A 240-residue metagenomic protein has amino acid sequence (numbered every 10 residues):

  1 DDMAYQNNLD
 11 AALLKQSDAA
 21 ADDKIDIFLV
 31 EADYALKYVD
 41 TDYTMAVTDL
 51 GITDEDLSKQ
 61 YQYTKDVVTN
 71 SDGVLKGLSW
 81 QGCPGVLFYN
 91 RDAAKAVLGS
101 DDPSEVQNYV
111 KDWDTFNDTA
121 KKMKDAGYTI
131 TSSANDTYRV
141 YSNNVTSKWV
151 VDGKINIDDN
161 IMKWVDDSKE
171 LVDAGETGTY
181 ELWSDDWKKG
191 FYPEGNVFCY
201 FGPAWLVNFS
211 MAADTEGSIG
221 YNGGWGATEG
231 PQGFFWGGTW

Functional and structural regions predicted by a protein language model:
D1, A20-K24, S100-Q107, G153-K154 (+3 more regions): A local structural motif
D1-Q60, V74, V97, K189-F191 (+2 more regions): Extracytoplasmic "Venus flytrap"/periplasmic binding protein-like
V30-V86, K95, D114-N117, N144 (+1 more regions): Hinge/lid segment of periplasmic solute-binding proteins
V30-Y34, A134-T137, G202-S210: Beta->alpha turn/N-cap motifs
T48-Q60, A96, S104-V110, T146-W164 (+3 more regions): Short, solvent-exposed loop/beta-turn-alpha elements that line the ligand-binding surface or hinge of extracytoplasmic
K76-G77, K124-A134: Bilobed periplasmic-binding protein-like "clamshell/Venus-flytrap" ligand-binding domains
T115-K124, G153-D186, G224-F235: Glycine-centered hinge/linker elements that transmit conformational signals in sensory and ligand-binding systems
K169, F191-A204: Glycine-rich, aromatic-lined ligand/substrate-binding cores of catalytic and carbohydrate-binding domains
